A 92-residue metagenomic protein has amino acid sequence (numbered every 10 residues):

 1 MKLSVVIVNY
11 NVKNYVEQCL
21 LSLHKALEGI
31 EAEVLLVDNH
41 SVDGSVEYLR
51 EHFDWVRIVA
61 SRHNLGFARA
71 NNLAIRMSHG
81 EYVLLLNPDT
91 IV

Functional and structural regions predicted by a protein language model:
K2-S4, E33: Cell-envelope/extracellular polymer assembly enzymes that use nucleotide-activated donors
I7-Q18, H40: Active-site beta-to-alpha loop of glycosyltransferases that engages the nucleotide-sugar donor
L21-E31: Short, acidic, metal-binding catalytic loop of nucleotide-sugar glycosyltransferases
S22, D38-E47, H63: A conserved acidic beta->alpha catalytic loop
E31-H40, V59-S61: Short beta-strand/loop segment that forms part of the nucleotide-sugar
A60-S78: Glycine-rich, basic loop-to-helix element that forms the pyrophosphate-binding segment of sugar-nucleotide handling
V83: Short aromatic/hydrophobic "clamp" motif used to bind/position activated sugar donors
N87-I91: The conserved acidic donor/metal-binding loop of glycosyltransferases
